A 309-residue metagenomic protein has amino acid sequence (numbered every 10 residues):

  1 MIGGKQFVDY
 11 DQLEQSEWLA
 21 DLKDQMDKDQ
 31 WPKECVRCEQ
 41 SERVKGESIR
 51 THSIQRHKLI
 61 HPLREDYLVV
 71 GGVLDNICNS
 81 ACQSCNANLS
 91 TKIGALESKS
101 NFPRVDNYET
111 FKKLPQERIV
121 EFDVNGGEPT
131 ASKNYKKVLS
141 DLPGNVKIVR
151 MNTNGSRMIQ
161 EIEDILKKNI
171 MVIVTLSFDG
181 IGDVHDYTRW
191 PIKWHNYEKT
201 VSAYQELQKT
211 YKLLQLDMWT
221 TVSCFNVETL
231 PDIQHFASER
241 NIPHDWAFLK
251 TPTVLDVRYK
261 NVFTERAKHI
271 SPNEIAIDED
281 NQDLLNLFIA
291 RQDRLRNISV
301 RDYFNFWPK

Functional and structural regions predicted by a protein language model:
M1-F102, P115-Q116, N273-K309: N-terminal pre-core extensions flanking Radical SAM catalytic domains
D29, K33, N76, S80 (+3 more regions): A structural signal for well-ordered alpha-helical segments within the folded catalytic domains of diverse enzymes
E65-I77, N86-D106, E117-S132, G144-I159 (+3 more regions): Core AdoMet radical
P103-K112, V138: Helicase-associated low-complexity regulatory tails and linkers flanking the ATPase motor
F111-K113, D164-I165, Q205-K212: Alpha-helix termini
P115-Q116, S140-P143, K167, K209 (+1 more regions): Residue-level signal for alpha-helix termini/capping positions
N134-S140, Q160-L166, T229-P231: Distinct, well-ordered alpha-helical segments
R150, I170-T175, H195-P308: Conserved C-terminal portion of the radical SAM core fold that forms the substrate/S-adenosylmethionine-binding
